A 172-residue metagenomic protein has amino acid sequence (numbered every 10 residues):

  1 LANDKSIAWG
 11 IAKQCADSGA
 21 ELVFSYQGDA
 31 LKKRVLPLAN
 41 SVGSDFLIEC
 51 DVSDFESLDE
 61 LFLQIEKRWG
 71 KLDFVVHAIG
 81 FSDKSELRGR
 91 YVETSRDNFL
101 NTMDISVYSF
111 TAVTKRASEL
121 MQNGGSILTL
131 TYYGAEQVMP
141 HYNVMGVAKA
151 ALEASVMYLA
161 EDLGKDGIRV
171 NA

Functional and structural regions predicted by a protein language model:
L1-S6, G80-K115, S126-K165: Catalytic loop of short-chain dehydrogenase/reductase
L1-V23: Canonical Rossmann dinucleotide-binding motif of NAD(H)/NADP(H)-dependent dehydrogenases/reductases, specifically
A16, G70, M121-Q122, E161-D166: A short hydrophobic alpha-helix cap/turn motif
G19-V35: Conserved glycine-rich Rossmann-like NAD(P)H-binding loop of the short-chain dehydrogenase/reductase
S25, L128, D166, N171: Rossmann-like NAD(H)/NADP(H) cofactor-binding core
A39-E56: Rossmann-fold cofactor-recognition segment
S53-R68: Conserved Rossmann-fold cofactor-binding substructure of NAD(P)-dependent oxidoreductases
